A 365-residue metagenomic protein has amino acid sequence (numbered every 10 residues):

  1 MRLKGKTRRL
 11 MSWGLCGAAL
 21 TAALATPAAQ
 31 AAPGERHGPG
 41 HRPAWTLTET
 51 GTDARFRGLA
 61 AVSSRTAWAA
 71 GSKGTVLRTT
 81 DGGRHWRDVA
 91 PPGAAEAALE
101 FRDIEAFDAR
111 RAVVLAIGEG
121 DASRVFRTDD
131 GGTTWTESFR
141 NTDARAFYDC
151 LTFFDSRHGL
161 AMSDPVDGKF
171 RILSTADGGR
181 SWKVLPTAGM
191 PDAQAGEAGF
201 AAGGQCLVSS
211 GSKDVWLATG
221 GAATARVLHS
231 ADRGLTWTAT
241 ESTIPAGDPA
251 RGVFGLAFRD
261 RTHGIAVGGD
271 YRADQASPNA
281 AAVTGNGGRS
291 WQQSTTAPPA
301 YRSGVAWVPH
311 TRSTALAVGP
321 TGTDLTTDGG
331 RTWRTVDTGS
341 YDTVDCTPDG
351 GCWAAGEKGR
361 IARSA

Functional and structural regions predicted by a protein language model:
R2-A31: Secretory targeting and sorting signals
A32-A365: Residue-level hotspots at or immediately adjacent to binding/recognition sites across diverse folds
